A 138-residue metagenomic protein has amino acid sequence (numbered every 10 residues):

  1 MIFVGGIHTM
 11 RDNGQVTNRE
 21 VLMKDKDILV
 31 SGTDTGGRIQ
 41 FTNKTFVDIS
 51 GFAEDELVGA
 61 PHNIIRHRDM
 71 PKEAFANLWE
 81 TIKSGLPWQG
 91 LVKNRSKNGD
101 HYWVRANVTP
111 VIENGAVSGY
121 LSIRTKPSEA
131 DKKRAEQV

Functional and structural regions predicted by a protein language model:
I2-D34, R124-V138: PAS-family sensory modules
Q15, R68-K93: Terminal output helix/cap of sensory domains in signal transduction proteins
I39-Q40: Conserved hydrophobic beta-strand signature of PAS-family and PAS-like sensory domains
F46-L57: PAS/PAS-like sensory domain cap-loop motif
V58-D69: PAS-family sensory/regulatory domains
P87, S96, H101-W103, G119: Beta-strand residues that line the small-molecule/cofactor-binding core of sensory signal-transduction domains
K93-N98, I112-E113: PAS-family sensory domains
N107-Y120, T125-A135: Short loop/turn elements at sensory-signaling interfaces that couple input to output
